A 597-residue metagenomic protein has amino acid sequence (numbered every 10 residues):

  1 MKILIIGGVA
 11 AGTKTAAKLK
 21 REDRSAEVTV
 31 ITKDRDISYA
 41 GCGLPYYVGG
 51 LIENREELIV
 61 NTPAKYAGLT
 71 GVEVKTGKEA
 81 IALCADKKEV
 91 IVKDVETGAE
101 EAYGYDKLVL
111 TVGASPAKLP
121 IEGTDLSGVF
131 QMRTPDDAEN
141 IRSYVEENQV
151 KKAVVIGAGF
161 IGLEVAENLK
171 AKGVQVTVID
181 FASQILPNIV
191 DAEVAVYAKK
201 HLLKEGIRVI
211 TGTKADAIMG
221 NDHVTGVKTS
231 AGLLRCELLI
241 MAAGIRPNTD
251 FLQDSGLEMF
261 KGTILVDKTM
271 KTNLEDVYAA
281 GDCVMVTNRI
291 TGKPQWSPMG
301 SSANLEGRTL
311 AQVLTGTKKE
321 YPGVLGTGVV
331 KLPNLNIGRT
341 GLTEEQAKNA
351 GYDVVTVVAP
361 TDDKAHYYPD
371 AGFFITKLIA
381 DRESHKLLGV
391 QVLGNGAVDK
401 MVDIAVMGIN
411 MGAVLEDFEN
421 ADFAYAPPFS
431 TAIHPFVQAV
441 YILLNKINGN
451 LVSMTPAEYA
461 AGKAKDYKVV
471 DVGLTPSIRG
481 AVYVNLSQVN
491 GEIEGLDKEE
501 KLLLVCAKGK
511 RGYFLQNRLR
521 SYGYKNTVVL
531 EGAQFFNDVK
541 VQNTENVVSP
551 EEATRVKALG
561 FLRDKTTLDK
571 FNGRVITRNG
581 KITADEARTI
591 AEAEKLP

Functional and structural regions predicted by a protein language model:
M1, G8, C283-G396, P428-T431 (+2 more regions): Mid-to-C-terminal Rossmann-like scaffold of FAD/NAD(P)H-dependent oxidoreductases
M1-K75, E79, F160, A166-V190 (+4 more regions): Beta1-alpha1 glycine-rich phosphate/pyrophosphate-binding loop at the start of Rossmann-like nucleotide-binding domains
I5, V30, Q131, V155-I156 (+1 more regions): Hydrophobic Val/Ile/Leu positions in short beta-strands of Rossmann-like dinucleotide-binding domains
S25-E27, L69, K75-E96, Y103 (+2 more regions): A Rossmann-like FAD-binding core segment of flavoenzymes
I59, K152-A153, F160-A217, P298-S302 (+2 more regions): Rossmann-like dinucleotide-binding cores of NAD(P)H-dependent redox enzymes
L110-K172, R208, K261, V266-K268 (+2 more regions): Glycine-rich dinucleotide-binding loop and its adjacent helix/turn
D125-Q149, M219-G226, L233-T309, I404 (+1 more regions): FAD-site-proximal beta/loop scaffold in flavoenzymes
N420-F423, P427, T431, Q438-V452 (+3 more regions): Rhodanese-like catalytic fold shared by cysteine-dependent sulfurtransferases and DSP/PTP-type phosphatases
